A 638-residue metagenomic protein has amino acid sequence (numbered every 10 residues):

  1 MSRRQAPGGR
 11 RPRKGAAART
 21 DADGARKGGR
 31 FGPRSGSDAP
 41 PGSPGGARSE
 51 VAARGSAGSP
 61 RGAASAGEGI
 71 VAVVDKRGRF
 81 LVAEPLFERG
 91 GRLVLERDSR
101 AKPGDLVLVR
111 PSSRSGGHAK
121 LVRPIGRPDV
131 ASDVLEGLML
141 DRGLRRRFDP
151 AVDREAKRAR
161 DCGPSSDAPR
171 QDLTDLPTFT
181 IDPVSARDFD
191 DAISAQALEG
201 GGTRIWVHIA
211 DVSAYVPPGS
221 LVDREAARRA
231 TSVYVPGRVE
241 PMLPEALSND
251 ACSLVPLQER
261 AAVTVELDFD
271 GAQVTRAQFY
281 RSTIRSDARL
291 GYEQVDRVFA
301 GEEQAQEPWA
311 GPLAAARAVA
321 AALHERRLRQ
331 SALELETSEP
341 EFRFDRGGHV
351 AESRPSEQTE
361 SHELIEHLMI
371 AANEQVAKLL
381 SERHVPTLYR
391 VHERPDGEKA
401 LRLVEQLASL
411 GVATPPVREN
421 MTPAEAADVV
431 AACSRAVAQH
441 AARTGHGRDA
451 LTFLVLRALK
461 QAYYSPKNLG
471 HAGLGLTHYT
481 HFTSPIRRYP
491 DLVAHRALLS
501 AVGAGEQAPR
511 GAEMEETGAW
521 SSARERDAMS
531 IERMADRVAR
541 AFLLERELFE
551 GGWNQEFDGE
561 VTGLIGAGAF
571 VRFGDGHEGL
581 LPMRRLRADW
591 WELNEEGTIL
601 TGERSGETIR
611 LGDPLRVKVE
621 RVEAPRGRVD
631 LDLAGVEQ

Functional and structural regions predicted by a protein language model:
M1-W206, S213-A262, D287-L290, Q294-A300 (+4 more regions): Charge-lined substrate channels and their catalytic hotspots, especially those that engage the 3′ end of RNA
A151-D589, G597, G612, K618-D632 (+1 more regions): Electropositive polyanion-binding surfaces
E592: Basic, polyanion-binding surface patches
